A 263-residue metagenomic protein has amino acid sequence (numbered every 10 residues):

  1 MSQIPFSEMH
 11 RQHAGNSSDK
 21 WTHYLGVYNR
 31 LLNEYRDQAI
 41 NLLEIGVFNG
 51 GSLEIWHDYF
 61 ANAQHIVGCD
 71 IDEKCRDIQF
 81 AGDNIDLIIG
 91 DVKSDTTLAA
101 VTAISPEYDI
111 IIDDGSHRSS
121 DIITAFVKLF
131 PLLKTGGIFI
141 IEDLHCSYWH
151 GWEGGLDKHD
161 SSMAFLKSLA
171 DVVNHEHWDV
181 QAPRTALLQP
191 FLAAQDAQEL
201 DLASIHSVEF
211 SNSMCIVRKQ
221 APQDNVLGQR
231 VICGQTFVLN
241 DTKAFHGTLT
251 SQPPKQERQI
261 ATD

Functional and structural regions predicted by a protein language model:
M1-I112, S116-I140, H145-D263: A short alpha-helical cap/connector motif
